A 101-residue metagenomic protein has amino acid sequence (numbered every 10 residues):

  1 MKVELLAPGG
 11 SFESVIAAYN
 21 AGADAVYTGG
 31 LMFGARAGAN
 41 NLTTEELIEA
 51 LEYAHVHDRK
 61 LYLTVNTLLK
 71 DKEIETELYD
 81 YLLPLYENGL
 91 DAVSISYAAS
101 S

Functional and structural regions predicted by a protein language model:
M1-L5, E46-D71: Mobile, glycine- and charge-enriched loop segments and immediately flanking short secondary-structure elements within
E4-G9, V26-T28, L61-V65, D91-I95: Hydrophobic faces of well-ordered beta-strands that scaffold small-molecule active sites in alpha/beta enzyme cores
F12-A17, A35-R36: Short N-terminal binding/cap micro-motifs at the start of the first secondary-structure element
S14, E46-A50, E77-Y81, S100: A general structural detector for well-ordered alpha-helical segments in enzyme core domains, enriched
A18, Y97: Conserved, mostly hydrophobic/aromatic
Y19-G22, I48-K60, L83-N88: Acidic (Asp/Glu)-rich catalytic clusters
Y27-E46, T64-E73: Glycine-rich, proline-tolerant flexible connector loops at the mouths of alpha/beta enzymes
A37, I74, Y81-G89, S101: Metabolite-binding pocket within alpha/beta catalytic cores that recognizes anionic/polar moieties
